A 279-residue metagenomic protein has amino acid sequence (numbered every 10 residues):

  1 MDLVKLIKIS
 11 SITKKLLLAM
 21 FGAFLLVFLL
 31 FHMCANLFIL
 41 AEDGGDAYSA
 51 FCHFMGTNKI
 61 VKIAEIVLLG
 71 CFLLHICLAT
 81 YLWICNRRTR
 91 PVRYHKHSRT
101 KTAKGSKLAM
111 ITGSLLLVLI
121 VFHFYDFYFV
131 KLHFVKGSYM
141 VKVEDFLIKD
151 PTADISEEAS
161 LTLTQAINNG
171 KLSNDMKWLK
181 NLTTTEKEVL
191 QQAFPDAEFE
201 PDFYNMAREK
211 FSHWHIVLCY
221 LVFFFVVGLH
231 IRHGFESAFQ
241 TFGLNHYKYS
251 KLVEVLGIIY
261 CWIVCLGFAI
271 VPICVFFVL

Functional and structural regions predicted by a protein language model:
M1-L279: Membrane-embedded alpha-helical bundles that constitute the cytochrome b-like, heme-associated redox core of multi-pass
